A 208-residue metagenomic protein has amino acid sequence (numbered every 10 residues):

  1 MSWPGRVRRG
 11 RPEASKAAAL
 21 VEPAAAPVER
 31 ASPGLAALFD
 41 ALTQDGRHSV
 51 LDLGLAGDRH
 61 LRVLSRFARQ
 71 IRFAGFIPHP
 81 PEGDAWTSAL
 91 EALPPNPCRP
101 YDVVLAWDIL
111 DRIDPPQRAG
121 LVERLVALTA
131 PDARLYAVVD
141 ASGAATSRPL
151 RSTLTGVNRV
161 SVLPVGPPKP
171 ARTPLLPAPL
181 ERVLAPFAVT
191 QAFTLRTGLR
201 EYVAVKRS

Functional and structural regions predicted by a protein language model:
M1-L42, G57-P94, R134-S208: Class I (Rossmann-like) S-adenosyl-L-methionine-dependent methyltransferase catalytic domain, capturing the SAM-binding
L53: Conserved beta-strand/loop positions that form the S-adenosyl-L-methionine
V104-L105: Hydrophobic beta-strand segment of the Class I
I109: Hydrophobic adenine-recognition pocket in adenosine-nucleotide-binding enzymes
R112: A short His-aromatic
A119-R134: A short glycine-rich, Lys/Arg-flanked "PGG" loop and its adjoining helix->strand segment in the class I
